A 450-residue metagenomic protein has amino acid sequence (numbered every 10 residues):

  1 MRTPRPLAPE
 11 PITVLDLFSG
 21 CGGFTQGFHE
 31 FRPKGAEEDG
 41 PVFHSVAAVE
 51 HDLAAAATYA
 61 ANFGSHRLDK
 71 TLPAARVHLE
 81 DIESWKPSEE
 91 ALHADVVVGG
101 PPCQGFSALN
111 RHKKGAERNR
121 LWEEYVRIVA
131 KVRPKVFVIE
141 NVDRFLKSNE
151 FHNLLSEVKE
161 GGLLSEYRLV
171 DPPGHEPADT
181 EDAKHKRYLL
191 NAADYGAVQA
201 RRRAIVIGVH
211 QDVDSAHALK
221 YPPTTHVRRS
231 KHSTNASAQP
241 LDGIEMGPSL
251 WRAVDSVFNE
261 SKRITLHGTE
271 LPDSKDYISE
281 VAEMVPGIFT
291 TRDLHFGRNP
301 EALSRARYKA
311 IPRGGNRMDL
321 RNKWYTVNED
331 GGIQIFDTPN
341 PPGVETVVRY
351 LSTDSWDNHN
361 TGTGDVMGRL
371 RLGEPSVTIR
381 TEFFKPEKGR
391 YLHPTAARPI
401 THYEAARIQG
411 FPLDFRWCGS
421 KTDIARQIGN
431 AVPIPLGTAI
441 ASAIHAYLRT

Functional and structural regions predicted by a protein language model:
R2-P4, A193-D194, T363-G368: Generic recognition of flexible, low-complexity loop/linker segments
R2-V136, D143-S156: Core alpha/beta nucleotide-donor-binding catalytic domains of modification enzymes
P6-L7, P41, E176-K186, S355-G362: Intrinsically disordered, low-complexity acidic Ser/Thr-rich regulatory segments
P11-V14, R201-I205, E374-S376: Extracellular structured ligand-interaction cores
C21, F151, R203, N430-T438: Short alpha-helical patches at coil-to-helix transitions and adjacent helical residues in well-structured domains
F43, V198-A200, G373, H402: A short, structural micro-pattern
P87-A94, F106-T353: Class I S-adenosyl-L-methionine
P272-T450: C-terminal target-recognition/interaction regions appended to catalytic cores
